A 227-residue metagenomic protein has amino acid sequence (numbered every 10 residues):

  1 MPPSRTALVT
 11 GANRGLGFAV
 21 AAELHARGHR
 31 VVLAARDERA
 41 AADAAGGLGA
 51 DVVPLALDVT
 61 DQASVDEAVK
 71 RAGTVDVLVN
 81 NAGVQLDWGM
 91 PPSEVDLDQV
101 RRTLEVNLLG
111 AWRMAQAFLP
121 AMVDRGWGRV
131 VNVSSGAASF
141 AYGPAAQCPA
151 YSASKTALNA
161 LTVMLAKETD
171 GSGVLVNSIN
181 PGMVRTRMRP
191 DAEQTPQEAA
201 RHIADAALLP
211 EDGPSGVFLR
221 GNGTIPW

Functional and structural regions predicted by a protein language model:
P2-R30: Canonical Rossmann dinucleotide-binding motif of NAD(H)/NADP(H)-dependent dehydrogenases/reductases, specifically
R5, V75, M122-S135, A145 (+1 more regions): Active-site loop of short-chain dehydrogenase/reductase
R27-D43: Conserved glycine-rich Rossmann-like NAD(P)H-binding loop of the short-chain dehydrogenase/reductase
E38, A56-E67, L97: The beta1-alpha1 cofactor-binding region of Rossmann-like NAD(H)/NADP(H)-dependent oxidoreductases
V84, P91-V100, R129-A157, T162-D170: Catalytic loop of short-chain dehydrogenase/reductase
M114-F118, L161-T162: Hydrophobic positions on the long internal alpha-helix of Rossmann-like NAD(P)-dependent oxidoreductase domains
G171-V174, S178-P181, T186, P190-W227: C-terminal helical subdomain
